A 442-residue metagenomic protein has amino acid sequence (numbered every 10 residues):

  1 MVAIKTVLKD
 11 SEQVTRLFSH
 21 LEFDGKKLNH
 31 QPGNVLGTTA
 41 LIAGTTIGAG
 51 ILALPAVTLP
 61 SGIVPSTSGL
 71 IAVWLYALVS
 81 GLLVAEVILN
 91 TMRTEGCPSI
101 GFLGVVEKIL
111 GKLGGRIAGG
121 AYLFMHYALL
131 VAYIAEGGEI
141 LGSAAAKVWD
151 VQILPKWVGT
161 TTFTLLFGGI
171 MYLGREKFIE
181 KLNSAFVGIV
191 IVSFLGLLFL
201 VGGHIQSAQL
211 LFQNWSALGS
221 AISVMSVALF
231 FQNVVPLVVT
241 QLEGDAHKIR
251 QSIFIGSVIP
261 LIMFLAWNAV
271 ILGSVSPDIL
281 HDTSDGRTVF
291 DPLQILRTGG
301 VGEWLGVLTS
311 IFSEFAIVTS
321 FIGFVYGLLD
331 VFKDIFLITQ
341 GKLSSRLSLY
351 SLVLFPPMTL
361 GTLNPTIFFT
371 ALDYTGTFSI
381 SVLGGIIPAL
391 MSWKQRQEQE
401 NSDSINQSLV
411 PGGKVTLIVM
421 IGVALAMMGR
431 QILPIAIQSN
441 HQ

Functional and structural regions predicted by a protein language model:
M1-S61, A77-L82, C97, G244 (+2 more regions): Membrane-interface "cap" regions at the ends of multi-pass membrane proteins
S19-N29, W149-L166, G174-K177, K181-L265 (+1 more regions): Helix-loop-helix junctions that connect adjacent transmembrane segments in multi-pass membrane transporters
H30, N34-V35, I153-F163, I259-M263 (+4 more regions): Loop-to-transmembrane helix boundary motifs in multi-pass membrane proteins
G37-T45, G119-G120, A144-R175, G188-L195 (+4 more regions): Transmembrane alpha-helical segments of multi-pass small-molecule transport proteins
P55-T94, S99, Q442: Extracellular loop-to-transmembrane helix junctions
V73, N364-Q442: A generic transmembrane alpha-helix motif of multi-pass inner-membrane proteins
V79-N90, P98-D150, G306, S310-D334: Hydrophobic transmembrane alpha-helices that form the core helical bundles of multi-pass secondary transporters
G96-K112, P260-I317, T377: TM-loop-TM module centered on a large, flexible mid-protein loop between adjacent transmembrane helices in multi-pass
